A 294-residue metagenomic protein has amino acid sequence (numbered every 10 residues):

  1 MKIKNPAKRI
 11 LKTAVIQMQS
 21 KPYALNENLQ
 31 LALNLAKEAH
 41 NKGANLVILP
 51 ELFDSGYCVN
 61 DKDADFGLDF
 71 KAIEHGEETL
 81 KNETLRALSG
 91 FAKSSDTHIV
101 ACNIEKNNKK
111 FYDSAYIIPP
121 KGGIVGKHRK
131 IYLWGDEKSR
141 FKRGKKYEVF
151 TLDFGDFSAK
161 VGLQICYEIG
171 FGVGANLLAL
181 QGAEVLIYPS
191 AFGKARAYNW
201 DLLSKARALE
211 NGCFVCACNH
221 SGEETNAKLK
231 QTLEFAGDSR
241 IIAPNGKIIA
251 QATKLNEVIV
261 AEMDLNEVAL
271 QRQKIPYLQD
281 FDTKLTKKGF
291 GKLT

Functional and structural regions predicted by a protein language model:
M1-L46, I187: N-terminal active-site segment of His-dependent metallophosphoesterases
I16, H128, F150, C218 (+2 more regions): Hydrophobic residues at beta-strand termini and immediately following loops that shape nucleotide-binding pockets
Q19-P22, F53-G56, E224, E267: Feature marks short, surface-exposed loop/turn motifs that line or immediately flank catalytic pockets and channel
L25, L29, L33-K121, K127 (+1 more regions): Cys-nucleophile CN-hydrolase/nitrilase-fold catalytic domain and related Cys-dependent amidase chemistry that acts on
E77-V100, K160, G170-I259: CN hydrolase (nitrilase-like) catalytic-core segments centered on the catalytic cysteine and neighboring Lys/Glu
A101-N103, S114-I117, E148-V149, S239-I241 (+1 more regions): Short beta-strand scaffold segments in enzyme catalytic cores
K106-E184, G193-L202, A206, F235 (+2 more regions): Active-site catalytic loop in hydrolytic enzyme cores
V268-T294: A conserved C-terminal secondary-structure "cap"
